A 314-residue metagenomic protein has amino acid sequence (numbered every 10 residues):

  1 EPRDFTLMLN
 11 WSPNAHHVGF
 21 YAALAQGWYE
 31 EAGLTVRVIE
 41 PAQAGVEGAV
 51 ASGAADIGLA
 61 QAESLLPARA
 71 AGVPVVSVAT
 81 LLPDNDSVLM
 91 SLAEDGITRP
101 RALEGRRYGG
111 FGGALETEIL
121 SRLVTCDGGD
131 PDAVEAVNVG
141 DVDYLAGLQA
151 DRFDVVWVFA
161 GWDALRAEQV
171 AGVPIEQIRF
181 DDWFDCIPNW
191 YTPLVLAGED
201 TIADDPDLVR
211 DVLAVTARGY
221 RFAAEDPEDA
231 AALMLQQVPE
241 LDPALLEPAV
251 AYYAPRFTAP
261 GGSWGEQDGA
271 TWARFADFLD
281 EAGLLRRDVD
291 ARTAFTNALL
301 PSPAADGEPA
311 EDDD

Functional and structural regions predicted by a protein language model:
E1-A150, D154-G161: Short, glycine-/small- and polar/acidic-enriched structural segments that line small-molecule recognition paths
W11, D185-C186, E266-D268: Short Gly/Pro-enriched turn/cap motifs at secondary-structure boundaries
R37, A44-G45, D181-W183, E247-A254 (+1 more regions): Short linear loop/turn motifs
A55, L59-A60, P255-E266, T296-P309: Short amphipathic alpha-helical segments at helix boundaries and their inter-helical linkers
E63, D143-G147, D151-V238: Pocket-lining segment of extracytoplasmic ligand-binding domains
P131-E135, I175-I178, V238-A251, R286-T293: Short, surface-exposed acidic
D204-A282: Secondary-structure end/capping motifs
W272-D314: Conserved C-terminal helix/tail region of periplasmic/extracytoplasmic solute-binding proteins
